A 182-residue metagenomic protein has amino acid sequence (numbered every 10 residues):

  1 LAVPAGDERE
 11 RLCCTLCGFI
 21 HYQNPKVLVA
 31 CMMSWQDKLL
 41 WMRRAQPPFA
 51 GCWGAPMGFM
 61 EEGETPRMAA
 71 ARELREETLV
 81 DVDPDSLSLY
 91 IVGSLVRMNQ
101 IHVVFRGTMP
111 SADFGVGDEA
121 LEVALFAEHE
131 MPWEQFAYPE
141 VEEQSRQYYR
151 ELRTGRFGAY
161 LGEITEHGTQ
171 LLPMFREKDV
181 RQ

Functional and structural regions predicted by a protein language model:
L1-C31: Acidic, metal-coordinating catalytic segment for phosphate/diphosphate chemistry, firing primarily on the Nudix
R9, N24-L28, S34, P48-A50 (+2 more regions): Short connector loops at helix/strand junctions that flank enzyme active sites, especially segments positioning acidic
R11, M32, W41, V104-R106 (+1 more regions): Conserved hydrophobic/aromatic beta-strand scaffold that supports enzyme active sites
L16, R44, M57, G107 (+1 more regions): Active-site donor-binding loop signature of nucleotide-sugar glycosyltransferases
K26, R44, F136: Surface loops and adjacent helix of pleckstrin homology
S34-E76: Conserved Nudix-box catalytic region and its N-terminal flanking loop in Nudix hydrolases and closely related
M60-Q147, E151, R156-F157, L172-R181: Unchanged
G155-H167: Short, flexible loop/turn segments with low-complexity composition
